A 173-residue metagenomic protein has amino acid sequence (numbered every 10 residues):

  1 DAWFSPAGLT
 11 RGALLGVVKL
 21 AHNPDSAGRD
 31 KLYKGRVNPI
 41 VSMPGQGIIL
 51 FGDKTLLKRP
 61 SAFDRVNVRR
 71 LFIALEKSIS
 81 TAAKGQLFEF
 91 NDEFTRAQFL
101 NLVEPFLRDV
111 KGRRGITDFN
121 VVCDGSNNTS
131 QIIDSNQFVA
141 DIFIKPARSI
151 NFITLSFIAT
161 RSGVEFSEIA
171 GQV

Functional and structural regions predicted by a protein language model:
D1-V173: Structured, hydrophobic secondary-structure cores that serve as assembly/anchoring elements
